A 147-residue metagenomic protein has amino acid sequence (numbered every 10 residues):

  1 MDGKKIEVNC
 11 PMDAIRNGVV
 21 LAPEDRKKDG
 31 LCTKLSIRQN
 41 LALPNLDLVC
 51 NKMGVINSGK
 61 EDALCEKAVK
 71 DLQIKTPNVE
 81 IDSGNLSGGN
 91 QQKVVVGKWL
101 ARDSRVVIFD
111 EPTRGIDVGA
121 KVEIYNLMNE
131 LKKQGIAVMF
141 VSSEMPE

Functional and structural regions predicted by a protein language model:
M1-E147: Glycine-rich phosphate-binding loops of nucleotide-dependent enzymes
